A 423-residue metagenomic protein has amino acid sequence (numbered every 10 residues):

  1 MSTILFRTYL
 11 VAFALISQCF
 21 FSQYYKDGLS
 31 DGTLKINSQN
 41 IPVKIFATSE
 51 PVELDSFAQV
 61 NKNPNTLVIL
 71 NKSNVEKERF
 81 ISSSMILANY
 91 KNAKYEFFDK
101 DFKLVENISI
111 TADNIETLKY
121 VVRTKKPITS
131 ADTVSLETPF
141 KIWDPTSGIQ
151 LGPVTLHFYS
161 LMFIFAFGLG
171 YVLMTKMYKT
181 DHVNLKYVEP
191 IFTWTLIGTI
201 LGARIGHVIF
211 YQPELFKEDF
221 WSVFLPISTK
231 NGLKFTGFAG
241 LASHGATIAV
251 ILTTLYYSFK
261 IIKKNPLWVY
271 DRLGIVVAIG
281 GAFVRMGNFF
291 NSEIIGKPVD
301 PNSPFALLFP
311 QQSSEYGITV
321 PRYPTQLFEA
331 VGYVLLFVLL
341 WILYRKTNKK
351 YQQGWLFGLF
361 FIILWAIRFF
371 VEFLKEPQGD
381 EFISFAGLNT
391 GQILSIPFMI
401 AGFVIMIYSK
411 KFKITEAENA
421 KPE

Functional and structural regions predicted by a protein language model:
S2-P42, R123-E423: A feature for loop-to-transmembrane-helix boundaries and adjacent hydrophobic helices in multi-pass integral membrane
F20-L151: Low-complexity, proline/glycine-enriched hydrophobic segments characteristic of transmembrane helices
